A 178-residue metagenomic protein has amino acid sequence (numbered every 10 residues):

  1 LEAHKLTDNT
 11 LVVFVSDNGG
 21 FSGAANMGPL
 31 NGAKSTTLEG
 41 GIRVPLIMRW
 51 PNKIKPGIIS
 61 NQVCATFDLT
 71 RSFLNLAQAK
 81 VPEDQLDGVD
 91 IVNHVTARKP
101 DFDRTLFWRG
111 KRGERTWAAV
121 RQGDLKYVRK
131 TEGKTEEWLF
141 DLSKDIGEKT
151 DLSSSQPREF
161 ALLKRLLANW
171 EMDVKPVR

Functional and structural regions predicted by a protein language model:
L1, L11-S16, L46-I47, L69-L74: Beta-strand elements within well-structured catalytic alpha/beta cores of enzymes that handle phosphate/sulfate esters
L1-M27: Metal-dependent active-site segment of extracytoplasmic phospho-/sulfohydrolases and closely related
E2-L6, L74-Q78, T96, P157 (+1 more regions): Sec-exported extracytoplasmic/periplasmic mature domains
L6-V12, R43, P100-R104, Q122-L125 (+1 more regions): Loop/turn elements at helix/coil->beta-strand transitions in domains of secreted/extracellular proteins
N9, K99, A161-R165, N169-R178: Low-complexity, Gly/Pro
G19-E39, I54-I58, Q62, F67-T70 (+2 more regions): C-terminal cap/loop subdomain of S1 sulfatases and analogous C-terminal strand-loop tails that border
T150-R158: Active-site-proximal N-terminal segment of extracellular/periplasmic enzymes that hydrolyze or transfer
